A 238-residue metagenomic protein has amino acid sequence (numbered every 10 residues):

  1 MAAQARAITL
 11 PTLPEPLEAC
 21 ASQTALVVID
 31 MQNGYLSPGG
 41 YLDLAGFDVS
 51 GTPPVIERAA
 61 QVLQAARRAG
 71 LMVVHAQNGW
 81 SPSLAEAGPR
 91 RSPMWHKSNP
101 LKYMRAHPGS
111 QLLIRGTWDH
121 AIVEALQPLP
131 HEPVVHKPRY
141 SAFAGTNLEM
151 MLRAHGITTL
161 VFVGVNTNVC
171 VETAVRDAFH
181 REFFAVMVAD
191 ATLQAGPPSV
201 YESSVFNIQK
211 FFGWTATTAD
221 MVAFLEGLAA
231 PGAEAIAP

Functional and structural regions predicted by a protein language model:
M1-A25, G34-Y35, T52, Q61 (+3 more regions): Active-site-adjacent betaalpha module
I29-D30: N-terminal nucleotide-binding beta1-loop-alpha1 segment
N33, A59, Q77-W80: Short glycine-rich, polar/acidic loop-and-turn segments at beta strand-coil junctions
P38: A short, glycine/acidic-enriched catalytic loop
Y41-G51: Short glycine-enriched, charge-decorated loop/helix-capping segments at active-site entrances that position
I56: Glycine-rich loop(s) and the adjacent beta-strand/alpha-helix scaffold that form part
V73-A76, M187: A structural signal for short, well-ordered beta-strand segments and their strand-loop junctions that often border
H75-L84, R90-R91: Catalytic-core segment of enzymes that process non-peptidic bonds
